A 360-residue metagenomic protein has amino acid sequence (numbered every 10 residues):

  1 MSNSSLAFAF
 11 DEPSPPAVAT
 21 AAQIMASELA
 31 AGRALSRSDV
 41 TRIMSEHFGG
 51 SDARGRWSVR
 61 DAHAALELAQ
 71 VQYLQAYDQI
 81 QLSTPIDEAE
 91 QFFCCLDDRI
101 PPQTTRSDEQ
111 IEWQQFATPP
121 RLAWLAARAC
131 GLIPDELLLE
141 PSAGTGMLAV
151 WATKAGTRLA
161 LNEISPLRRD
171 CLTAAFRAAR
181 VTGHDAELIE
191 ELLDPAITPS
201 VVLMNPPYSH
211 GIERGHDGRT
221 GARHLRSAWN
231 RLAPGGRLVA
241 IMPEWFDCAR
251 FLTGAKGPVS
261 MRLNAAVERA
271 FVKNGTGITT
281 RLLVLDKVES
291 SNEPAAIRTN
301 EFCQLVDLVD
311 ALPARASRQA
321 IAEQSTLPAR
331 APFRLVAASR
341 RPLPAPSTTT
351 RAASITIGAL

Functional and structural regions predicted by a protein language model:
S4-L172: Class I S-adenosyl-L-methionine
L6-F8, L327, F333, I357: Short hydrophobic short-linear motifs embedded in intrinsically disordered terminal tails or helical linkers
A123-I133, L137-K154, L161-S165, H184-D217 (+2 more regions): Conserved proline-anchored active-site loop of SAM-dependent methyltransferases that bridges a beta-strand
A126, N162, P166, G215-L285: Conserved Class I SAM-dependent methyltransferase catalytic core
R158, A179-T182, V259-R262: Conserved beta-strand segments of alpha/beta enzyme cores
D170-R180: Short, conserved SAM-binding/catalytic segment of Class I S-adenosyl-L-methionine-dependent methyltransferases
V272-L335: Flexible, glycine-/basic-rich loop-and-beta segments that form/coincide with the SAM-dependent methyltransferase
T349-L360: Long, low-complexity, intrinsically disordered segments
